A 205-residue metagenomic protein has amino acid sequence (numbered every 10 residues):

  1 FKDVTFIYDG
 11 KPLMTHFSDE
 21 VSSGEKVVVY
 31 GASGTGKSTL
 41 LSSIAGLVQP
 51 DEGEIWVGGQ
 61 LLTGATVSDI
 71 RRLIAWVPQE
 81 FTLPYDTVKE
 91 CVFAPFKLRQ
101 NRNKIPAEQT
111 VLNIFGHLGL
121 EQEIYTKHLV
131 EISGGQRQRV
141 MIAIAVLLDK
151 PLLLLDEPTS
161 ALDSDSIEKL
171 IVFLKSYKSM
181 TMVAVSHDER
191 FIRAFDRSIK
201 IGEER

Functional and structural regions predicted by a protein language model:
Y30-A32: The feature captures the beta-strand-to-loop junction immediately N-terminal to the Walker
A45: Helix-to-loop junction immediately C-terminal to a conserved catalytic motif
G53-L61, I70: Conserved ABC transporter NBD signature motif
E80-E90, R99-R102, I192: Conserved catalytic motifs of ABC-family nucleotide-binding domains
I105-E123: Conserved ABC ATPase "signature" region
H128-I132, Q136: Conserved ABC ATPase signature
A145-V146: ABC ATPase C-loop
L153-E157: Catalytic Walker B motif of ABC-type/P-loop ATPase nucleotide-binding domains
